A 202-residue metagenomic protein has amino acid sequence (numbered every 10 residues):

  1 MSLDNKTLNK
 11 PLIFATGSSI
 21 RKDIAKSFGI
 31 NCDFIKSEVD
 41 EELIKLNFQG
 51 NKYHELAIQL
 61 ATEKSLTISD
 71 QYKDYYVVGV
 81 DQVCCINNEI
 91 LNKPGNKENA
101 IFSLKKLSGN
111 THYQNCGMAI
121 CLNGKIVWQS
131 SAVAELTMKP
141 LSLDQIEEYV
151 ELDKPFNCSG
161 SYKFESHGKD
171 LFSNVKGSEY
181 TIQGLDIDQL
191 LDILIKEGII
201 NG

Functional and structural regions predicted by a protein language model:
M1-Y76, E89, L141, D188-L191 (+1 more regions): N-terminal polybasic phosphate/anion-binding patch
R21, V83-I86, D170: Short, active-site-adjacent cap segments at secondary-structure transitions
A25, A61, D81, A100 (+3 more regions): Residue-level signal for inorganic ion chemistry
K36, I86, I120-L122: Residue-level signal for short segments within beta-strands and strand-turn junctions of well-structured beta-sheet
L56, Q82-H112, M138: Active-site-adjacent loop/tail segments of enzyme domains
V80, Q114-C116, A134, G160: Change "...and in nucleic-acid phosphodiester-cleaving endonucleases..." to "...and in nucleic-acid processing enzymes
G117-M118, K125-I126: Anionic-ligand binding region
Q129-N201: Active-site oxyanion/phosphate-handling segment shared across diverse enzymes
